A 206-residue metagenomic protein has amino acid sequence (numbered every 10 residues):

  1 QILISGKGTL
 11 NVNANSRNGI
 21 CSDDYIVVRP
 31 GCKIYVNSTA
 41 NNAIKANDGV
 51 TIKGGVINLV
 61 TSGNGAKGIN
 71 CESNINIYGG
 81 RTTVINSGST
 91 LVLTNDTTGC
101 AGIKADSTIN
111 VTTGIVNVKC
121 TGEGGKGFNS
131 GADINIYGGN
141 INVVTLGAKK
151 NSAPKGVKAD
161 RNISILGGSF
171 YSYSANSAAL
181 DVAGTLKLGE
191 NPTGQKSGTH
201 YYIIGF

Functional and structural regions predicted by a protein language model:
Q1-F206: A composition-driven surface/loop motif
